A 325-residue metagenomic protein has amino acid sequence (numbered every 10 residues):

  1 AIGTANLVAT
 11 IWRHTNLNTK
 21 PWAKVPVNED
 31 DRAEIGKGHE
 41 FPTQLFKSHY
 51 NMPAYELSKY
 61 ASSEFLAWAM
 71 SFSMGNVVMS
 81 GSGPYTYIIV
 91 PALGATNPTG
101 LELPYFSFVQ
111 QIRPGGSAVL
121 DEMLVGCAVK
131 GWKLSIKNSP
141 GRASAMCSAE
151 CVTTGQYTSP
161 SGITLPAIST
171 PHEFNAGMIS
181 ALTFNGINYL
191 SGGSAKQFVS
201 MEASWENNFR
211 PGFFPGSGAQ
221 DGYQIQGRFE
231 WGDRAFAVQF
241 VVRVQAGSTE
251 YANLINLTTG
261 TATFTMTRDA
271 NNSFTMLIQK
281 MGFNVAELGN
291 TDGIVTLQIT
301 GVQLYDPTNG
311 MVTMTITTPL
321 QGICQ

Functional and structural regions predicted by a protein language model:
A1-Q325: Signature of extracytoplasmic/envelope-associated structural regions
